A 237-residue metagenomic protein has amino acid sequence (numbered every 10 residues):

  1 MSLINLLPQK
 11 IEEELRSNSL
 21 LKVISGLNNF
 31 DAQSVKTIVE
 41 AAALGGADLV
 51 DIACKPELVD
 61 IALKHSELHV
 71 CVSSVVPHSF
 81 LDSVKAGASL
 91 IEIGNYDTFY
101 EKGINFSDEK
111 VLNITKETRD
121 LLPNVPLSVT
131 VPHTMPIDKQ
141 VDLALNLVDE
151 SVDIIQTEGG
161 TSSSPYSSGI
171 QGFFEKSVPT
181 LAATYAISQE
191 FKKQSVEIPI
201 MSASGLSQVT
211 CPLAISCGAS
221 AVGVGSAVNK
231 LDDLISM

Functional and structural regions predicted by a protein language model:
S2-S202, S207-M237: Alpha/beta enzyme core
